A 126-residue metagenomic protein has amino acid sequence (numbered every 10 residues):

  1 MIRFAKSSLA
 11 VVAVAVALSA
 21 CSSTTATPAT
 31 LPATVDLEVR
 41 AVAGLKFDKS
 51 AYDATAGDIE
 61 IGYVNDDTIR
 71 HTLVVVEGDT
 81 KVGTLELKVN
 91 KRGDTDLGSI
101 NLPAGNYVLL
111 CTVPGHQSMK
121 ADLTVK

Functional and structural regions predicted by a protein language model:
M1-S19: Sec-dependent bacterial lipoprotein signal peptides
C21-T30: Bacterial lipoprotein signal-peptidase II cleavage site
T24, N90-K126: Extracellular/periplasmic metallocenter environments
L31-T55: N-terminal edge beta-strand
A43, A51, N65-D67, E77-D79 (+3 more regions): A mature extracytoplasmic/lumenal domain signature
S50-I69, D96-C111: Beta-strand cores of secreted/periplasmic/IMS beta-sandwich domains, seen most often in copper-related folds
T72-V76: Beta-strand signatures of extracellular beta-sandwich domains
T80-E86: Surface-exposed loop/edge segments in extracytoplasmic proteins
